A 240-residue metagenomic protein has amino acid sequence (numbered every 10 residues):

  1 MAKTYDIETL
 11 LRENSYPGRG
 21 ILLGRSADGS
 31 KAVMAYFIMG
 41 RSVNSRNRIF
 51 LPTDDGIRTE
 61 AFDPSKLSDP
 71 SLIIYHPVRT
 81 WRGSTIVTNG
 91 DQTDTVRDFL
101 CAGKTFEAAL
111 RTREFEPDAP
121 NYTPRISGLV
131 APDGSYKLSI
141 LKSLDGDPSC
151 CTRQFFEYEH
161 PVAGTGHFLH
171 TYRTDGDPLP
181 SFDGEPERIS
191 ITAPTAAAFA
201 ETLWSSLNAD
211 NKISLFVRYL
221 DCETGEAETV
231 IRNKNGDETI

Functional and structural regions predicted by a protein language model:
M1-I240: Conserved short alpha-helical segments that host acidic/polar catalytic motifs at enzyme active sites
